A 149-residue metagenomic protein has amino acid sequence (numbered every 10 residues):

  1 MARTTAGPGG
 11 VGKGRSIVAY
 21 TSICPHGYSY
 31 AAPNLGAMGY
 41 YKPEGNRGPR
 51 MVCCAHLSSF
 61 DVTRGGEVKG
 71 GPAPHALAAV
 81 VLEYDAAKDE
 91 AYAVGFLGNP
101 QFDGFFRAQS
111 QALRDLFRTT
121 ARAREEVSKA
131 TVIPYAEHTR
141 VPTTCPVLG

Functional and structural regions predicted by a protein language model:
M1-K42, V62, A78-G149: N-terminal pre-ligand scaffold of iron-sulfur
H26, R50-G66: Extracellular/periplasmic metallocenter environments
G39-G48, A73-P74: Short linker/helix segments within small regulatory modules
E67-P74, E83: Short proline/glycine-enriched turn/loop segments at secondary-structure junctions
